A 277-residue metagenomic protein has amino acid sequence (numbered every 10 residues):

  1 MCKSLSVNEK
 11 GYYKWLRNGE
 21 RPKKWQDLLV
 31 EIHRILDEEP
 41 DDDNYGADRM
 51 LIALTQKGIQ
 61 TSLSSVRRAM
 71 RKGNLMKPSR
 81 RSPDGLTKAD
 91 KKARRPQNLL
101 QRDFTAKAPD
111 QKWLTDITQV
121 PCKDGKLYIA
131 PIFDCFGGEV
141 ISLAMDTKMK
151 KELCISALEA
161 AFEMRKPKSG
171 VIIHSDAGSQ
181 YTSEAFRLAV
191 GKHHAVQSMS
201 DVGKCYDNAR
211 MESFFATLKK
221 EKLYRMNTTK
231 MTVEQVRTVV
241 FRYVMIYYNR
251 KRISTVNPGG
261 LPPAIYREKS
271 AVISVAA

Functional and structural regions predicted by a protein language model:
M1-C2, Y12, I32, M50 (+15 more regions): Mobile genetic element proteins and their domesticated derivatives, centered on retroelements and DNA transposons
C2, E9-A108, P262-A271: Basic, flexible linker segments flanking DNA-binding modules in nucleic acid-interacting mobile-element proteins
S4-G11, D27, A157, A185 (+3 more regions): Generic alpha-helical secondary structure signal
Y13-K14, E139-L143, Q197-M199, Y224-M226: Short small-residue beta-strand/loop micro-motif enriched in glycine and branched aliphatics
L86-A89, S175-A177, S183-A185, M199-K219 (+2 more regions): RNase H-like two-metal-ion nuclease catalytic core shared by retroviral integrases and related mobile-element nucleases
R102, A106-I141, T147-M149: An active-site-proximal beta-strand-loop segment
P121, G125, L143-P167, T182: Active-site beta-loop-alpha junctions of metal-dependent nucleic acid enzymes, especially the RNase H-like/DDE
G191-H193, K219-A277: C-terminal domain-tail junction helix/linker
